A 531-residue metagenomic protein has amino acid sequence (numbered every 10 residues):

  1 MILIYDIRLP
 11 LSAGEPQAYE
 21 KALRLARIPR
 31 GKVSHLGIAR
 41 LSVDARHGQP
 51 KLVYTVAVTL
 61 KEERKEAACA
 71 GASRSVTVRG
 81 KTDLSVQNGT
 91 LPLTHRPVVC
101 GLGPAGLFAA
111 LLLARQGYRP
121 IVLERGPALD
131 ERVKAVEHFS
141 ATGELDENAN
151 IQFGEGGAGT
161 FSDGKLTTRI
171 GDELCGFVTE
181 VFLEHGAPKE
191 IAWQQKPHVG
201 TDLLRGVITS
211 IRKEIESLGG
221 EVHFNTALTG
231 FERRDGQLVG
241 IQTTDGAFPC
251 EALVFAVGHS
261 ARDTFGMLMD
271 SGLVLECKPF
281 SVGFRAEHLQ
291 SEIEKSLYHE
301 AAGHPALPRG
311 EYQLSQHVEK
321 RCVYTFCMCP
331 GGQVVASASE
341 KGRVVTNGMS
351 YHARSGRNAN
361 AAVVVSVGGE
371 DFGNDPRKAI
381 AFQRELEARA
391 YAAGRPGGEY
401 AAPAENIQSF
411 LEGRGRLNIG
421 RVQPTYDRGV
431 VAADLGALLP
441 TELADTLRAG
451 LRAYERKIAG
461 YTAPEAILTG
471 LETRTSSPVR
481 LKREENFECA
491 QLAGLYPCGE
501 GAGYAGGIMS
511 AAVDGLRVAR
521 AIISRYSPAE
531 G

Functional and structural regions predicted by a protein language model:
M1-P50, V56-H185, K189-G531: Residues forming the flavin
